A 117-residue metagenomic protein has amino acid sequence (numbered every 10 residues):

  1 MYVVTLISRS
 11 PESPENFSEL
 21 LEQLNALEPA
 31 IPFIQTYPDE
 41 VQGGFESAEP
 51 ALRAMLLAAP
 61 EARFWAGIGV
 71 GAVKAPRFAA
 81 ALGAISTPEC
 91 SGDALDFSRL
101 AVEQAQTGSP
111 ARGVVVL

Functional and structural regions predicted by a protein language model:
M1-L117: Regulatory and interdomain segments flanking nucleotide-handling catalytic cores in signaling/defense enzymes
